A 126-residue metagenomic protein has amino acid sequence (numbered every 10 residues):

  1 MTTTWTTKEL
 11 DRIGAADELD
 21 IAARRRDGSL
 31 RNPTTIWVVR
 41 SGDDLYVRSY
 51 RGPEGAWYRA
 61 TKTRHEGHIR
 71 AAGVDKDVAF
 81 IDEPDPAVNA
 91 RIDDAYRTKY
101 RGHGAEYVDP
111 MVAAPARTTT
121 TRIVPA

Functional and structural regions predicted by a protein language model:
M1, L19-L30, R70-F80: N-terminal short leaders/motifs
M1-D20: Extreme N-terminal tail/first-helix region
T7-E9, R24-R25, V108-P110: Short, P/G- and charge-enriched loop/turn segments at secondary-structure junctions
L10-D11, W37, M111-A113: Short secondary-structure boundary/capping segments
A16-R51, R59: Short beta-strand segments
R51-A126: Short, structured beta-strand-loop surface elements
